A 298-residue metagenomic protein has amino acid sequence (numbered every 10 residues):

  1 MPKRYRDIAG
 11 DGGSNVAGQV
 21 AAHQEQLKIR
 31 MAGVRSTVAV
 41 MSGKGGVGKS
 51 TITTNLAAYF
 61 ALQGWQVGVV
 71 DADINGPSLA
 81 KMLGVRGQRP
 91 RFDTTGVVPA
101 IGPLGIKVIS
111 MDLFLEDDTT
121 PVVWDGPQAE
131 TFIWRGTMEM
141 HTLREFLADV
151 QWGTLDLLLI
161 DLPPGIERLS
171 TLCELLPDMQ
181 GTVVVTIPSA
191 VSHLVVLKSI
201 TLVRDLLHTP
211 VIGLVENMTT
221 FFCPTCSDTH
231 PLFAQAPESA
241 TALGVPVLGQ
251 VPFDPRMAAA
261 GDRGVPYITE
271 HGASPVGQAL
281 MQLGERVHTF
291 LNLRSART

Functional and structural regions predicted by a protein language model:
M1-K44, G87-Q88: Extreme N-terminal, non-catalytic leader segments that precede Walker-type/kinase nucleotide-binding cores
S36-D73, V196: Walker A/P-loop phosphate-binding motif and the immediately C-terminal alpha-helix
Q66-V67, A72-P121: Phosphate-binding loop that captures ATP/GTP phosphates
I109, H141, L162, I212 (+1 more regions): Glycine-rich phosphate-binding loops of nucleotide-dependent enzymes
L113-T137, T142-T171: Switch II (G3) loop of P-loop NTPases
E145, D149-W152, D156-A259: Conserved catalytic-core segment of NTP-binding enzymes
R263-S274: C-terminal boundary of histidine-terminating zinc-finger modules
G284-T298: Short, hydrophobic alpha-helical segments
